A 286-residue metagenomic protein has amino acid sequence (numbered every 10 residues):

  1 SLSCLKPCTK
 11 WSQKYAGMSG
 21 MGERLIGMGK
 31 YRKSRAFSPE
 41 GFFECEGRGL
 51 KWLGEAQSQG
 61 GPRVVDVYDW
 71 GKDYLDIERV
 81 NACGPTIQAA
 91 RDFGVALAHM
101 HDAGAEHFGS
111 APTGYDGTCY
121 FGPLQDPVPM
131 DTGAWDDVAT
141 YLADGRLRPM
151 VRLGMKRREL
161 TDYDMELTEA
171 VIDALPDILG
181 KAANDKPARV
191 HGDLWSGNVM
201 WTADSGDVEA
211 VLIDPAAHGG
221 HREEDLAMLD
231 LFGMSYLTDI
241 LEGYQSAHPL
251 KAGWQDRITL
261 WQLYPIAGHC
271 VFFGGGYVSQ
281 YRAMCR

Functional and structural regions predicted by a protein language model:
G17-I26: ATP-binding glycine-rich phosphate-binding loop
G29-D137: ATP-binding pocket architecture of kinase catalytic cores
A105-H191, T202-S205: An alpha-helical support segment within catalytic cores of ATP-dependent transferases
D131-A134, V138-A143, R152, D185-R189 (+3 more regions): Active-site Asp-x-Gly
T259-A267: Hydrophobic alpha-helical segments that form the core of small-molecule binding pockets and/or dimer interfaces
H269-R286: ATP/Mg2+ or Mg2+-diphosphate-binding catalytic cores that bind nucleotide phosphates or diphosphates via glycine-rich
